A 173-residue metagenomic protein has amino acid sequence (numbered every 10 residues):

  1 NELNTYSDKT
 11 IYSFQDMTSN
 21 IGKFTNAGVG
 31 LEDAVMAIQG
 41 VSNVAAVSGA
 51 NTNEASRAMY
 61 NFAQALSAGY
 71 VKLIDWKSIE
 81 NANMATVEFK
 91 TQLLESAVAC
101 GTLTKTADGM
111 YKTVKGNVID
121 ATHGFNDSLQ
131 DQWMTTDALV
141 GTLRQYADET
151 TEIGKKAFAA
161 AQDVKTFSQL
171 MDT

Functional and structural regions predicted by a protein language model:
N1-Q39, N43-R57, S67-I74, A99-N117 (+4 more regions): A short, structural motif
A85-G101, T106-G124, M134-T136, T142 (+1 more regions): Bacterial flagellar/type III secretion structural subunits and associated motility module proteins, recognized via
A85-V87, T91, K165-D172: Short, cationic low-complexity segments
S128-F167: Solenoidal tandem-repeat scaffolds enriched in leucines and small polar residues
